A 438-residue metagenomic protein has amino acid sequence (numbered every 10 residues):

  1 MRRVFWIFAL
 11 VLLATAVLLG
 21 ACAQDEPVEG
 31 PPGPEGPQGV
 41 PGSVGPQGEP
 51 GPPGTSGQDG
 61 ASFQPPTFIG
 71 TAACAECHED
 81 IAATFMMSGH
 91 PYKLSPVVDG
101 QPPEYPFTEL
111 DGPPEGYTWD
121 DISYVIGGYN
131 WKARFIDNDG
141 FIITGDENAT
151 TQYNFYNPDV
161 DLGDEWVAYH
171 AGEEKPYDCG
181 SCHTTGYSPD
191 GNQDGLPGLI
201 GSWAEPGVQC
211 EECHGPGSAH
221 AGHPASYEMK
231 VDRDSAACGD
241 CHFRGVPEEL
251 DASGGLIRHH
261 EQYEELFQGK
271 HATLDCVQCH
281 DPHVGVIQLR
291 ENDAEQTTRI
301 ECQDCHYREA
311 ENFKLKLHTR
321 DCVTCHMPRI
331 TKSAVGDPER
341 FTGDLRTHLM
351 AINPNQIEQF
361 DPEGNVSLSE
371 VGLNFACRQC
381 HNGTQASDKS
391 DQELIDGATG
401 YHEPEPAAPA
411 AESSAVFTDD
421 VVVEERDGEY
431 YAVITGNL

Functional and structural regions predicted by a protein language model:
M1-G20: Sec-dependent bacterial lipoprotein signal peptides
L18-P66: Collagen/collagen-like triple-helix sequence repeat recognition
S56-G70, L199, N365-V366, A411-E412: Electrostatic cytochrome c docking/interface patches
A61-T67, E76-A171: Extracytoplasmic c-type cytochrome modules immediately beyond a signal peptide or single-pass transmembrane anchor
D80-Y92, N154-E173, Y177-A410: Inter-heme linker and motif-flanking segments adjacent to c-type heme-binding CXXCH motifs in c-type cytochromes
A411-D420: Proline-enriched interdomain boundary motifs that mark the N-terminal boundary and often initiate the first structured
V423, Y430-A432: Solvent-exposed beta-strand/loop surfaces, strongest in extracytoplasmic domains of secreted and cell-surface proteins
A432-L438: Aromatic/hydrophobic beta-strand junction motif of beta-rich domains
